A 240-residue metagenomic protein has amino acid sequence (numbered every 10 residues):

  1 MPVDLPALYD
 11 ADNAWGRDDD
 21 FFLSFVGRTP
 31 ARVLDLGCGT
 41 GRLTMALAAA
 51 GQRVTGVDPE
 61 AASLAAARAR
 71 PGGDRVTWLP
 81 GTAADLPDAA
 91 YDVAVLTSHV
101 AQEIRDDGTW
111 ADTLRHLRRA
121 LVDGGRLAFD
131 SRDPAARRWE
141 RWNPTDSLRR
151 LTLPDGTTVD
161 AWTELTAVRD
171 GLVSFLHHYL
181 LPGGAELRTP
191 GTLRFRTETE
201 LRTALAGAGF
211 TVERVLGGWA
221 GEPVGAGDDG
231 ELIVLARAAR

Functional and structural regions predicted by a protein language model:
M1-A31: Conserved class I S-adenosyl-L-methionine
G37-G39: Class I SAM-dependent methyltransferase "Motif I" SAM/SAH-binding loop
G41-D85: Class I SAM-dependent methyltransferase SAM/SAH-binding core
A84-V93: A short acidic, Gly/Pro-enriched loop at the edge of an enzyme's catalytic core that lines a small-molecule cofactor
D92-G108: A short SAM/SAH-binding and catalytic strip from SAM-dependent methyltransferases
A111-D123: A short glycine-rich, Lys/Arg-flanked "PGG" loop and its adjoining helix->strand segment in the class I
A128-R202: SAM-dependent methyltransferase
R194-R240: C-terminal lobe and adjacent flexible extensions of AdoMet/dcAdoMet transferase-like proteins
